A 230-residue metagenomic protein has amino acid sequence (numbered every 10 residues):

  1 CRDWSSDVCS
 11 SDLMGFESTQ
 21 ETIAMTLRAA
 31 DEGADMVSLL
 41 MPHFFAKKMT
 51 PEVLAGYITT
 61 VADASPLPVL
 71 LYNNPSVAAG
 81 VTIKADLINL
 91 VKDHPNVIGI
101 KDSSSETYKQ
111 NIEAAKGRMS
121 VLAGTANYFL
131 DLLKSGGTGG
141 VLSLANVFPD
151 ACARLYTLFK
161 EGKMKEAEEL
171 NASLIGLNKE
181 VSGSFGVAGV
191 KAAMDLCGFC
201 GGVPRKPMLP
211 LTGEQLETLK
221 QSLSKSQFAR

Functional and structural regions predicted by a protein language model:
D3-S10: Short, small-residue-biased leader/transition segments that mark boundaries at the very start of proteins
S11, M36-P42, P68-N74: Short beta-strands and strand-loop turn motifs
F16-T19, L39-V53: Glycine-rich, proline-tolerant flexible connector loops at the mouths of alpha/beta enzymes
Q20-R28, V53-I58, I83-N89, F129-L130 (+1 more regions): Short, acidic/polar
V53-Y72: Hydrophobic alpha-helical segments and helix pairs
T60-A64, P75-S182: Catalytic alpha/beta core domains of metabolic enzymes, predominantly
I175-L209: Conserved short secondary-structure transition element at the edge of the structured enzyme core that lines
C200-R230: Flexible C-terminal active-site loop/helix
